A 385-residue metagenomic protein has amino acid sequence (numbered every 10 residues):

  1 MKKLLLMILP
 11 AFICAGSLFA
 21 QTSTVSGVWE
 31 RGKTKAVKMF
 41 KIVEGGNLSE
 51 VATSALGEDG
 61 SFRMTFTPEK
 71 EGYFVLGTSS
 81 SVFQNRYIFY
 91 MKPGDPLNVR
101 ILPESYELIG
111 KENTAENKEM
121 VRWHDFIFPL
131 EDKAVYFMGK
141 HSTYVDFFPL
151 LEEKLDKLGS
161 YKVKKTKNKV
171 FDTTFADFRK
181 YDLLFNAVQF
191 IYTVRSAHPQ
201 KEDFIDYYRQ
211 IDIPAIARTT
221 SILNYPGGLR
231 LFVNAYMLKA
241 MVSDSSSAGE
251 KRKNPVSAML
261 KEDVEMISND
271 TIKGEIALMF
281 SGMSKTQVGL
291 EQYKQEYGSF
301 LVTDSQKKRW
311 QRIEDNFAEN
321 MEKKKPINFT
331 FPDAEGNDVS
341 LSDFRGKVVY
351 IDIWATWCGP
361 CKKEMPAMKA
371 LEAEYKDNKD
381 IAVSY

Functional and structural regions predicted by a protein language model:
M1-G27, E372: Bacterial Sec-dependent N-terminal signal peptides
Q21-T174, F178, F185-F190, S196-H198: A non-transmembrane, solvent-exposed segment enriched in polar/low-complexity residues
P96, S142, T173, T220-S221 (+3 more regions): Coil residues (strongly favoring Ser/Thr
P149-S160, P199-I205, S247-S257, S284-Q292 (+1 more regions): Helix-turn-helix repeat elements of alpha-solenoid scaffolds
T173-K239: Extended amphipathic alpha-helical segments with heptad-repeat/coiled-coil character used for oligomerization, fusion
K253-S257, K261, D270-P332, S342-K347 (+1 more regions): N-proximal helix/coil linker or "cap" segments that precede and/or mark the start of modular domains
V339-K362, M368: Short active-site neighborhood of thiol/selenol oxidoreductases, capturing the structured segment around
V348, K363-Y385: Conserved helix-turn-beta segment immediately C-terminal to the redox Cys motif in thioredoxin-like folds
